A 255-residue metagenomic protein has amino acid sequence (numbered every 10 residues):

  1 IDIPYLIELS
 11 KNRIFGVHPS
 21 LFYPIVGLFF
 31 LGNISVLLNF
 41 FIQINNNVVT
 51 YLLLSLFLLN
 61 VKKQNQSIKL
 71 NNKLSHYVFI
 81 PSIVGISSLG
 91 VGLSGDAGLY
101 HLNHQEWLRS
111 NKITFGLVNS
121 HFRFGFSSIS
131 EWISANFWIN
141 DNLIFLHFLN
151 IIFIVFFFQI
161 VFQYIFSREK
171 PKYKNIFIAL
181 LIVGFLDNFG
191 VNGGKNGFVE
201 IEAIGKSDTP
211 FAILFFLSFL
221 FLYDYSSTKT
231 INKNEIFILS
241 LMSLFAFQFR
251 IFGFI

Functional and structural regions predicted by a protein language model:
I1-I68: Membrane-embedded, hydrophobic transmembrane alpha-helices
D2-P19, F40, F158-I178, G194: Transmembrane alpha-helical segments of multipass membrane enzymes and assembly factors that act on membrane-embedded
L9-L28, K73-Y77, K170-L180, N232-I236: Membrane-interfacial loop-to-transmembrane alpha-helix junctions, especially the N-terminal start
I34-N39, E235-I251, I255: Membrane-interface alpha helices of multi-pass inner-membrane proteins
N39, N175-I213, F221: Aromatic- and kink-enriched transmembrane "portal" helix at the membrane-lumen/periplasm boundary that abuts
T50-S55, I154, S207-F219: Hydrophobic core segments of transmembrane alpha-helices in multi-pass, intramembrane catalytic enzymes
G85-V183, F198-I204: Active-site lumenal/periplasmic loops and adjacent helix-entry segments of GT-C-fold, multi-pass membrane
P210, F215-E235: Membrane-interface transmembrane helices that cradle and orient dolichyl/undecaprenyl
